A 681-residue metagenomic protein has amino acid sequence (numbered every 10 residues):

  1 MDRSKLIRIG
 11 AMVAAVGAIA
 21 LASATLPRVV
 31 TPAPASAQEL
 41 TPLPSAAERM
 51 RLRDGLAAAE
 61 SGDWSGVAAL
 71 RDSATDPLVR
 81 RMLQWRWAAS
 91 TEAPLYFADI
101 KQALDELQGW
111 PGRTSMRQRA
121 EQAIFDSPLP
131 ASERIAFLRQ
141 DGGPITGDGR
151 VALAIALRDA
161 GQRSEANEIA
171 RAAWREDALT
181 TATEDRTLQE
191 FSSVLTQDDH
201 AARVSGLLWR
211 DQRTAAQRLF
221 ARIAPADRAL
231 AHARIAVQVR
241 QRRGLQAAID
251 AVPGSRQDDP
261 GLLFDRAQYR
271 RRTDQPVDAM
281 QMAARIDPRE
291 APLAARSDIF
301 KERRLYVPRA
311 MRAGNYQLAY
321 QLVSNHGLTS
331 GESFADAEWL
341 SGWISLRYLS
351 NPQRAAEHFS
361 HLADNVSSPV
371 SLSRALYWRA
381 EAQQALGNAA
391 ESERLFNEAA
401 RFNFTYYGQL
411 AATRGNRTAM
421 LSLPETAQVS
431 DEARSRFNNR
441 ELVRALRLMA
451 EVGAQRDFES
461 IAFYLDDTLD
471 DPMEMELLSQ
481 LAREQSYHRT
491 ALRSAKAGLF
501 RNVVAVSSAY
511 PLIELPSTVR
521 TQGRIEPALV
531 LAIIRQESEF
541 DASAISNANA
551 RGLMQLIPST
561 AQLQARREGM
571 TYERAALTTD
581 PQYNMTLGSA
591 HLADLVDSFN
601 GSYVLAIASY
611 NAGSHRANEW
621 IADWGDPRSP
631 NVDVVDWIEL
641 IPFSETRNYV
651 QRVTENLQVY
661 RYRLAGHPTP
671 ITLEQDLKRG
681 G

Functional and structural regions predicted by a protein language model:
A33-R86, L421-Q428, A433-E441, E451: N-terminal leader/linker segments that initiate helical-solenoid repeat arrays
E39-P44, A68-L78, A89-E92, Q102-P111 (+14 more regions): Solenoid-like repeat scaffolds
R51, Q84, R117-A120, R150 (+8 more regions): TPR repeat positional signature
D54, Q84-W87, A120, L153 (+8 more regions): Structural register within alpha-helical repeat arrays
A58, T91, I124, L157 (+8 more regions): Residue at a conserved register position within TPR or TPR-like alpha-solenoid repeats
S61, S127, A160, R210 (+7 more regions): Structural motif corresponding to the intra-repeat A-B loop/turn of tetratricopeptide repeats
W85-R86, I100-E106, Q275-D278, M282 (+10 more regions): Catalytic glycan-binding domains that act on GlcNAc-containing polysaccharides
